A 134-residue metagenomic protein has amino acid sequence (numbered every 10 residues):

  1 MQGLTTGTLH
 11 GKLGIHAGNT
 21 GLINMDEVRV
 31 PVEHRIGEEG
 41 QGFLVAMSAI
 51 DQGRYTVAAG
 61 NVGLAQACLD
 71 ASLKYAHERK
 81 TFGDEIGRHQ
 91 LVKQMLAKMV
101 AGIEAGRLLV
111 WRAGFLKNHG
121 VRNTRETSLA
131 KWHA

Functional and structural regions predicted by a protein language model:
M1-K74, D84: FAD-binding core of flavoproteins
A59-Q66, Q90-K93, A97-V100, S128: Short amphipathic alpha-helical segments with heptad-repeat character
L73-G87, V100-H133: C-terminal helix-coil-helix/basic helical segment that borders enzyme active sites and/or dimer interfaces and provides
